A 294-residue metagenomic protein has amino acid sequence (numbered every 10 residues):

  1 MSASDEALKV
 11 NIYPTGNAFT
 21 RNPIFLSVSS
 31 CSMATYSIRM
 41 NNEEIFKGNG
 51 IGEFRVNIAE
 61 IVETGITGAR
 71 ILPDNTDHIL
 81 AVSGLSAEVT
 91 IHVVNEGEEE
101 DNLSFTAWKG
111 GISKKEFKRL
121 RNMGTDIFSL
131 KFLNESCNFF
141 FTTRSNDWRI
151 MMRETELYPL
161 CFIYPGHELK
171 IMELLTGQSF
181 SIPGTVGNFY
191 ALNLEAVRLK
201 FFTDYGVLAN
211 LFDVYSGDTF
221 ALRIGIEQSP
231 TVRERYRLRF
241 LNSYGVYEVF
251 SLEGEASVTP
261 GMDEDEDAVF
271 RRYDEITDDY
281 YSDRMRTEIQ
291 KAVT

Functional and structural regions predicted by a protein language model:
M1-E234: Preference for solvent-exposed, low-hydrophobicity sequence contexts
T231-V293: Solvent-exposed edge beta-strands and adjacent loop segments that serve as assembly or binding interfaces
